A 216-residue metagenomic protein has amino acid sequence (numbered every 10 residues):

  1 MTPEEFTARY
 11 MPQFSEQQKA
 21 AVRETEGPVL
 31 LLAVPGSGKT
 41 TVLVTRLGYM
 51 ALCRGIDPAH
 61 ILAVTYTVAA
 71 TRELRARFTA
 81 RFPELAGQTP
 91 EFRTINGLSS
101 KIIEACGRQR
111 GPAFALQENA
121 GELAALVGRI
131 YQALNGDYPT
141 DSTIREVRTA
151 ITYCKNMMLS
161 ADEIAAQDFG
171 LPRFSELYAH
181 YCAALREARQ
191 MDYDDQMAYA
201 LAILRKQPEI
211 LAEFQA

Functional and structural regions predicted by a protein language model:
M1-P112, A212: P-loop NTPase Walker
M1-S37, T41-V42, H60-L62, Y131-A216: Accessory N-terminal region flanking or inserted into the helicase ATPase core in nucleic-acid motor proteins
Y49, A76, K101, A105 (+5 more regions): Residue-level signal for well-ordered alpha-helical scaffold segments within enzymatic catalytic domains
V68-T71, F92, N96, A120-A124 (+2 more regions): Amphipathic alpha-helical transducer elements in NTP-driven molecular machines
I103-A113, L126-Y131, M157-A161: Acidic/polar active-site rim loop that often engages polyanionic ligands
L116: Substrate/ligand-engaging "lid" and interaction regions
